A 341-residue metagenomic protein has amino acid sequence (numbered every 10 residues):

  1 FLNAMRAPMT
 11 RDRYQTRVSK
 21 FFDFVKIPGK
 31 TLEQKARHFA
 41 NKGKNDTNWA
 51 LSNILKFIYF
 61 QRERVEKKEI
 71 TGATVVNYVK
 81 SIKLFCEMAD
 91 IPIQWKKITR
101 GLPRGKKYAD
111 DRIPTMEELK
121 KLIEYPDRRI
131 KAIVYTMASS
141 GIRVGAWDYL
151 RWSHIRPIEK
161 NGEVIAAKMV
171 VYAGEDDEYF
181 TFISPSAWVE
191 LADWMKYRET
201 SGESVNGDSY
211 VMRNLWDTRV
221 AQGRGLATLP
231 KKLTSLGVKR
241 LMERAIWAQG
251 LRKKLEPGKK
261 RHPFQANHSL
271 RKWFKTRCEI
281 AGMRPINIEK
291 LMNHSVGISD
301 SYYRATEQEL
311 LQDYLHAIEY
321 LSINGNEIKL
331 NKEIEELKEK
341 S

Functional and structural regions predicted by a protein language model:
F1-M9, V18-A109: N-terminal core-binding DNA-recognition domain of tyrosine recombinases/integrases
H38-K44, I91-K121, Y172-D176, D217-L226: Flexible interdomain linker/hinge and immediately adjacent N-terminus of the catalytic tyrosine-recombinase domain
M116-G145, R271: Basic, Lys/Arg- and aromatic-enriched nucleic-acid-binding interface segment
M137-V164, M283-K290: Short, charged phosphate-coordinating catalytic segments
Y149-D208: Conserved tyrosine-mediated DNA breakage-rejoining catalytic core shared by Y-recombinases
A173, M292-K338: Catalytic-site neighborhood detector that most strongly recognizes the C-terminal catalytic loop/helix of tyrosine
P185-R261: Active-site/catalytic core of tyrosine-dependent DNA strand-transfer enzymes
S204, K239-K290, H294-S295: Short, basic (Lys/Arg/His-rich) helix/loop patches that form interaction surfaces in the mid-to-C-terminal regions
